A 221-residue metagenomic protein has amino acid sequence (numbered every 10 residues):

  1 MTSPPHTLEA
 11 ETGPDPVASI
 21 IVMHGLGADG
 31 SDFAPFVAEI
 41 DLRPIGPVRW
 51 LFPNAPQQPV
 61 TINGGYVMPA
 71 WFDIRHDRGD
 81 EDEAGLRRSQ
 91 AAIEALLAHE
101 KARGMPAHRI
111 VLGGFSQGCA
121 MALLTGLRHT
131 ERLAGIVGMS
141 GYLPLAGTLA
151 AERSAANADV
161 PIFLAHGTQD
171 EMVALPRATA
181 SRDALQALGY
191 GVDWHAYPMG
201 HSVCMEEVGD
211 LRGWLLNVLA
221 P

Functional and structural regions predicted by a protein language model:
M1-V111: Serine-hydrolase catalytic machinery in alpha/beta-hydrolase-like enzymes
V17, N157-I162, L188-G191: Short, proline-enriched alpha-helix->beta-strand connector loops that line the catalytic pocket of alpha/beta-hydrolase
F33-A38, A150, A174-A184: Short alpha-helix in the alpha/beta-hydrolase fold that links the catalytic acid
L42-I45, R153-D159: Short, conserved loop/helix-junction motifs that constitute active-site signature segments in enzyme catalytic cores
P53-N54, G113, V137-S140, A165 (+1 more regions): Alpha/beta-hydrolase-fold catalytic nucleophile elbow
P106-N157: Primarily recognizes the serine-hydrolase "nucleophile elbow" in alpha/beta-hydrolase and SGNH/GDSL folds
L164-H166, D170: Short beta-strand/loop motif that positions the catalytic acidic residue of the alpha/beta-hydrolase fold
P176-P221: C-terminal catalytic histidine-bearing segment of alpha/beta-hydrolase fold enzymes
